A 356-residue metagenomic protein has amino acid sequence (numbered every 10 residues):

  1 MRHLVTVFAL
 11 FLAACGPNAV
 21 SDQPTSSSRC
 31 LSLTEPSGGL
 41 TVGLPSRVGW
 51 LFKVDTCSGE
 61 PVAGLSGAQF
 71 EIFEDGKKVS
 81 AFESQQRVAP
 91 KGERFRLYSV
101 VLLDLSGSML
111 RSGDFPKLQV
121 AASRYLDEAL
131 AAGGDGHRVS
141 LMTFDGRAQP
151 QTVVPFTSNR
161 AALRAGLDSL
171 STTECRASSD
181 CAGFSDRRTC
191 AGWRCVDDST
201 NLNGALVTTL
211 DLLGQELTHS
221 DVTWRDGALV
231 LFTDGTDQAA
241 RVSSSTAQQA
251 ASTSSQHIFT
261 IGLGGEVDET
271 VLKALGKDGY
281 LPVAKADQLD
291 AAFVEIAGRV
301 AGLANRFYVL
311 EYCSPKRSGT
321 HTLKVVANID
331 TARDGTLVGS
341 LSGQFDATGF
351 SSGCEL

Functional and structural regions predicted by a protein language model:
R2-A9: Sec-dependent signal peptide recognition, specifically the positively charged N-region followed immediately by
L12-A14: C-terminal motif of bacterial Sec signal peptides marking the signal peptidase cleavage site
G16, V42, G279-L356: C-terminal "exit" segments of structured domains
D22-T25, L31-V100, L105-D114: Acidic, polar low-complexity linker/tail segments
L44-W50, S66, R225-D226, K316-L323: Short, solvent-exposed loop/turn segments enriched in Ser/Thr/Gly
G92-R164, D168-E174, A205-T209, A228-T233: Von Willebrand factor
S108, Q149-G227, T260-T270, A291-A292: Von Willebrand factor
C175, V196-D197, G204, R225-A228 (+3 more regions): VWA/integrin I-like adhesion module and closely mimicked acidic/polar interface patches used
